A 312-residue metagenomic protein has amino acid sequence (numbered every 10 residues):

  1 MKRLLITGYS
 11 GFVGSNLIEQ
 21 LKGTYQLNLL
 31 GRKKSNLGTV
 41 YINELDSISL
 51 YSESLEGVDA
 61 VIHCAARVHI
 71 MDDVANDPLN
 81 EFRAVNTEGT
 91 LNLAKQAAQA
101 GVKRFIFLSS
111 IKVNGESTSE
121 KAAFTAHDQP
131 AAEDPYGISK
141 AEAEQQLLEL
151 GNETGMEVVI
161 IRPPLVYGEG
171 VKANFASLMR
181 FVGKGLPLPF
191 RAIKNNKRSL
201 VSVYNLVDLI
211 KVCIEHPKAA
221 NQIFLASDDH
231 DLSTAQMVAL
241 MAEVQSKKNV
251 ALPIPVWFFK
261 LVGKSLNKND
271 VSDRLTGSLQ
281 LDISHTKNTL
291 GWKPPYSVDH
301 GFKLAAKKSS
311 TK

Functional and structural regions predicted by a protein language model:
L4-G23: N-terminal Rossmann NAD(P)H-binding glycine-rich loop of SDR-like oxidoreductase domains
E44-E88, N92, Q96-Q99, N114-E116: NAD(P)H-binding glycine-rich loop region in Rossmannoid oxidoreductase-like domains and their noncatalytic homologs
D77-N80, A84, T118-Y167: Catalytic helix-loop patch of NAD(P)-dependent Rossmann-fold dehydrogenases
L91-P135: Conserved Rossmann-fold NAD(P)-dependent oxidoreductase catalytic core, especially the SDR/UDP-sugar
G168, F190-N196, F224-D231, A242-S246 (+2 more regions): Glycine-rich Rossmann NAD(P)(H)-binding loop
V171-S177, R191-E215, N221-Q222: Substrate-positioning beta->alpha
V212, H216-D270, D299, K303-A306: Mid/C-terminal beta-alpha module of Rossmann-like enzyme folds, strongest in SDR-family dehydrogenases/epimerases
V271-K312: C-terminal amphipathic/interface module of NAD(P)-dependent oxidoreductases and related NAD-binding regulators
